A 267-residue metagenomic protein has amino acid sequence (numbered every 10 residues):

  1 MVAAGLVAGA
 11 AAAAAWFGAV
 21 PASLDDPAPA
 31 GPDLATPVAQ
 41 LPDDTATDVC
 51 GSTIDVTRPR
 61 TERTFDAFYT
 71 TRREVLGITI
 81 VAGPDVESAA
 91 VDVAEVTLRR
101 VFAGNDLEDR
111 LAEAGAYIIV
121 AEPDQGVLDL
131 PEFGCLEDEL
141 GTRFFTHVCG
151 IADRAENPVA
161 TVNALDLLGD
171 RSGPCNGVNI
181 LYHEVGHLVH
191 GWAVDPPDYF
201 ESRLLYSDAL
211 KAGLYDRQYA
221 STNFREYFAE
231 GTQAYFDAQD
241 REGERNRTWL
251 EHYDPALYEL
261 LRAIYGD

Functional and structural regions predicted by a protein language model:
V2-A15: Hydrophobic membrane-insertion alpha-helices, especially the h-region of bacterial N-terminal signal peptides
W16-A39: Ser/Thr-rich, Pro/Gly/Ala-heavy low-complexity intrinsically disordered linkers and tails of secreted extracellular
G18, L140-T161, R171, C175 (+1 more regions): Metalloprotease/metallohydrolase-associated module, dominated by Zn2+-dependent proteases
L24, N105-E108, D195-P196, R241-E242 (+1 more regions): Surface-exposed helix-capping loop/turn segments at secondary-structure junctions
G31-V38, T45-R63, A238-D267: A cross-kingdom marker for long, charged
D43-D44, N223: Processing junctions and N-termini across compartments
G51, F65-T70, V75-I78, E87-R203: Acidic/His-rich structured neighborhood in mature extracellular/periplasmic domains
